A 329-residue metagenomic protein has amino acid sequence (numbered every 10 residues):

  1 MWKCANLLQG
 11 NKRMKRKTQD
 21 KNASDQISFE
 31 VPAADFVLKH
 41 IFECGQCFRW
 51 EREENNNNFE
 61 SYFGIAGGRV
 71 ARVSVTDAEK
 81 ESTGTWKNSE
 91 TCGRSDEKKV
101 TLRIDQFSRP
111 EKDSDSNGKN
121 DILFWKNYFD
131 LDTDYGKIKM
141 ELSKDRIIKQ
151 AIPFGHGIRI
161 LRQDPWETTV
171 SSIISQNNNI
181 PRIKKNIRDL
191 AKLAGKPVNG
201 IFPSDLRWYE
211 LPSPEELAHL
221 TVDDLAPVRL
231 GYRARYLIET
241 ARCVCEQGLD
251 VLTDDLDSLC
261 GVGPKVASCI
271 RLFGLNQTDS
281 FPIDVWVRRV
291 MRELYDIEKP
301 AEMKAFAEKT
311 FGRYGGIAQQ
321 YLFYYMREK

Functional and structural regions predicted by a protein language model:
W2, L8-K329: HhH-family (HhH-GPD) DNA N-glycosylase catalytic core used in base-excision repair
